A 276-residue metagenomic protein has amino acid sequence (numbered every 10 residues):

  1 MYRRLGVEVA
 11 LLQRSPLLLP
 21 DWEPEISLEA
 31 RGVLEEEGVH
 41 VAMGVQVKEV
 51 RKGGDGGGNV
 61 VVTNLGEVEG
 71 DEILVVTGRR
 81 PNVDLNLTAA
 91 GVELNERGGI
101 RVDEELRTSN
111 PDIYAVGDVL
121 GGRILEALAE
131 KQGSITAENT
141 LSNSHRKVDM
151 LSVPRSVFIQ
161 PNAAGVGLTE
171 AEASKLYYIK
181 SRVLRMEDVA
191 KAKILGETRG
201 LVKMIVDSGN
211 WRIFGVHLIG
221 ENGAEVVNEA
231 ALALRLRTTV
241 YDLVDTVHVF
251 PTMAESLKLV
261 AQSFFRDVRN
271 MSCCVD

Functional and structural regions predicted by a protein language model:
M1-D55, I124-E130, E138-E172: Rossmann-like dinucleotide-binding cores of NAD(P)H-dependent redox enzymes
Y2-R3, E8-P20, N59, V68-E69 (+4 more regions): Residues forming the flavin
R51-E67, I73: Conserved beta-strand-loop-beta-strand element in the redox core of flavoprotein oxidoreductases
G53-G54, E96, S208-N210: Short acidic-glycine loop/turn motifs at beta-strand connectors
V68-S142: FAD-site-proximal beta/loop scaffold in flavoenzymes
E93-N95, N143-P154, Y177-R182: A short alpha-helix-loop-beta-strand transition element characteristic of N-terminal alpha/beta dinucleotide-binding
F158-D276: Flexible, glycine-rich terminal cap/loop adjacent to redox cofactors in electron-transfer oxidoreductases
